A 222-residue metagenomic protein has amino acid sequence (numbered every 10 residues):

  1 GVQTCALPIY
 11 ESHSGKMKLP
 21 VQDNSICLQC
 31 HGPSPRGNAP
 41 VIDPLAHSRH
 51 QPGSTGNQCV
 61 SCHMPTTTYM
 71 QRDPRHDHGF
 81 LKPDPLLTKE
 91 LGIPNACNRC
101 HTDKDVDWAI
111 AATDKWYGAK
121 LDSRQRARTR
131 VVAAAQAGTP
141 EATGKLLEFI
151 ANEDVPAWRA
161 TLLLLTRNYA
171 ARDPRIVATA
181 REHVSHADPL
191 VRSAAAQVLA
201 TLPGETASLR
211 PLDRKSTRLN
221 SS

Functional and structural regions predicted by a protein language model:
V2-L7, L219-N220: Short, small-residue-biased leader/transition segments that mark boundaries at the very start of proteins
Q3, D23, T55, I93: Short metal-coordination and nucleic-acid-contact micro-motifs, chiefly zinc-binding Cys/His arrays
A6-S14, L28-G37, S61-Y69, N98-V106: Detector for the c-type heme attachment site
I26, Q58, G79, A96: The −1 position to Zn-ligating cysteines in a subset of zinc-ribbon hairpins
P94-G138: Catalytic cores of secreted or luminal carbohydrate-active enzymes
A127-A137, A157-R172, E182, S193-G204 (+1 more regions): Structural detector for internal amphipathic alpha-helices that build alpha-solenoid repeat scaffolds
P140-I150, A171-S185, G204-S216: Amphipathic alpha-helical scaffolding segments comprising HEAT/armadillo-like alpha-solenoid repeats
E153-V155, A187-P189, R218: Short inter-helical turns and helix N-cap capping residues of alpha-solenoid HEAT/ARM repeat scaffolds
